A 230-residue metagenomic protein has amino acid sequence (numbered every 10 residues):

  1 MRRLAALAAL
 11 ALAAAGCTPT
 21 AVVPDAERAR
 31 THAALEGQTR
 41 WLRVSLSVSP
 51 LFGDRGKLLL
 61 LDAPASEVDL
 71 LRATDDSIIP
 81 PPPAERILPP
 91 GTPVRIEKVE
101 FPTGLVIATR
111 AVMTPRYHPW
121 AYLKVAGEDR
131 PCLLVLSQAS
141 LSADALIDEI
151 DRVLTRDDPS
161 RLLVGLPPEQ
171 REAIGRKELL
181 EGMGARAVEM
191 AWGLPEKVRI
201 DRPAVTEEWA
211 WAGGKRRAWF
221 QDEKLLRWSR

Functional and structural regions predicted by a protein language model:
M1-A6: Bacterial N-terminal signal peptides that target proteins for export
A13-G16: C-terminal motif of bacterial Sec signal peptides marking the signal peptidase cleavage site
T18-R230: Residues within mature, well-folded domains
